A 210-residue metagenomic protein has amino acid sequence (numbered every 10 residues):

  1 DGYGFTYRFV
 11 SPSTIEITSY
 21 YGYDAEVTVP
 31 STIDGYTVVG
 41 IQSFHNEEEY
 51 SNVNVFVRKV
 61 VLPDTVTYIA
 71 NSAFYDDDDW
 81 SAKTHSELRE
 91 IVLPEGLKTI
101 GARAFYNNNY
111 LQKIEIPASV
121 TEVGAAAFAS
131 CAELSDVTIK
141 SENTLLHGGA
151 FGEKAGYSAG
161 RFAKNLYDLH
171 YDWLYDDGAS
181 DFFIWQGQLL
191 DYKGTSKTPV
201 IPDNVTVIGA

Functional and structural regions predicted by a protein language model:
D1-Y7, D176: N-terminal low-complexity, Pro/Thr/Ser-rich intrinsically disordered segments that act as propeptides or flexible
G4, S13, G35, E47-E48: Intrinsic-disorder/low-complexity loop/linker signature
V10-S13, G22-V39, N54-Y68, D79-T99 (+4 more regions): Structural signature of tandem-repeat unit edges
S19-Y20, F44-N52: Acidic, Ser/Thr
F44, A70-A73, G101-A104, G124-A127 (+2 more regions): Consensus positions within tandem repeat domains that build extended binding/scaffold surfaces
A129-S130, E153: Beta-strand repeat architectures
